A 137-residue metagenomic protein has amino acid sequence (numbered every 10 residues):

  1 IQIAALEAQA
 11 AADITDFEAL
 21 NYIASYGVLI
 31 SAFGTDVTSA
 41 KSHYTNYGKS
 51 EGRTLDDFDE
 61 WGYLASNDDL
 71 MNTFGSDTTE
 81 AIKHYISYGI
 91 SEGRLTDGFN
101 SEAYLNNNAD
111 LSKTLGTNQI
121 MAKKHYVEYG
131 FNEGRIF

Functional and structural regions predicted by a protein language model:
Q2-F137: Charge-rich, low-complexity intrinsically disordered regions
